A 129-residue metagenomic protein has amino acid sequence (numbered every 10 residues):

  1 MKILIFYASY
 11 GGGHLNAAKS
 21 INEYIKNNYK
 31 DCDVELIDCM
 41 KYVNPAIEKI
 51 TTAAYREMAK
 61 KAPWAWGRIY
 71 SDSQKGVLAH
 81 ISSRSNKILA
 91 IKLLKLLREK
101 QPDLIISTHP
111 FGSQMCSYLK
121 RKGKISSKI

Functional and structural regions predicted by a protein language model:
M1-L4: Extreme N-terminal starter segment of soluble prokaryotic enzymes
F6-A8, I37: Short hydrophobic segments within beta-strands
A8-A17: A short, glycine/small-residue-rich beta-strand->loop->alpha-helix junction that serves as a flexible
K19-I25, Q114-K120: Short, well-ordered amphipathic alpha-helices
S20, Y24-L96: Conserved N-terminal ligand/cofactor-binding loop architecture of enzyme catalytic domains
V43-N44, S113-M115: Short, well-ordered alpha-helical microsegments
K92-I105, M115-I129: Glycosyltransferases and closely related glycan-assembly transferases that use nucleotide-activated donors
T108-F111: Short His-centered aromatic/hydrophobic patch
